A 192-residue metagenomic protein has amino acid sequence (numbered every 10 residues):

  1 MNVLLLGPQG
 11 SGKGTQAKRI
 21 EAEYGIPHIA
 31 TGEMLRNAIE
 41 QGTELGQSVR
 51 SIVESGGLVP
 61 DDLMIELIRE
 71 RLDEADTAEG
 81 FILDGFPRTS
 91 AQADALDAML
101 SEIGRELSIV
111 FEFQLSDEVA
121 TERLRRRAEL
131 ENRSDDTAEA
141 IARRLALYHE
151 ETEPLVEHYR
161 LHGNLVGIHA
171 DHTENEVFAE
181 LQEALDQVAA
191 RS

Functional and structural regions predicted by a protein language model:
M1-S192: Glycine-rich phosphate-binding loop of ATP-dependent small-molecule kinases
